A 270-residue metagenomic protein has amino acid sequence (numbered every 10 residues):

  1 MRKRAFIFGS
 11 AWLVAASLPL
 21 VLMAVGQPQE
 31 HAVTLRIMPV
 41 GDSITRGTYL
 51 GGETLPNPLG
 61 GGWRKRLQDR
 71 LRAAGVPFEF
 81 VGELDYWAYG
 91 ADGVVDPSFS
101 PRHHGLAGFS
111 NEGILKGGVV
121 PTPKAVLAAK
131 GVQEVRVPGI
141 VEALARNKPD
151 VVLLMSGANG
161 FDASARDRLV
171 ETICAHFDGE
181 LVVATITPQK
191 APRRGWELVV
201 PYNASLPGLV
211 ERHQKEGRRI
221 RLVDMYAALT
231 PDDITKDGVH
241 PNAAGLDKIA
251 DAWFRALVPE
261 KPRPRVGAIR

Functional and structural regions predicted by a protein language model:
M1-D85, V137, A145, Q214-R219 (+1 more regions): N-terminal secretory targeting modules
I37-V40, I234-R270: Histidine-centered active-site loop/cap adjacent to the catalytic His in serine esterases/O-acetyl transfer systems
M38, I44-D167: Conserved SGNH/GDSL esterase-like catalytic core that processes O-acyl groups on lipids and polysaccharides
K65, D69, P138, E142 (+8 more regions): Solvent-exposed, polar/charged alpha-helical surfaces in well-ordered, non-transmembrane soluble domains, broadly
S156, T185-I186, D224: A cross-domain feature marking catalytic cores of carbohydrate-active enzymes and several ubiquitous metabolic/repair
F161-T172, P192-Y202, T235-P241: Active-site cleft segment of glycoside hydrolase catalytic domains centered on the general acid/base Glu
G179, P188-V223, A243-D247: Substrate-gating cap/lid alpha-helix
